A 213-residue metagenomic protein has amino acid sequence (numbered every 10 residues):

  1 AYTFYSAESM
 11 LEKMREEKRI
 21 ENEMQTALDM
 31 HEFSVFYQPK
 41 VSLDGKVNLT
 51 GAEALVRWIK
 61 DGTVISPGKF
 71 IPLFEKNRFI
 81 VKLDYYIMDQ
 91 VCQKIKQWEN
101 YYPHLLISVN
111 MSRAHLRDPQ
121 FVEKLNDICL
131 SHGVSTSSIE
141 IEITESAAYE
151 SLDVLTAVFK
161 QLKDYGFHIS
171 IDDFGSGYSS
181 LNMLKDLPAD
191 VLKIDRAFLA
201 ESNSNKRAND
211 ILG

Functional and structural regions predicted by a protein language model:
A1, E8-E12, P39-G45, W58-G62 (+2 more regions): Catalytic strand-loop-helix junctions within cyclic-nucleotide turnover domains
T3-S34, F74-R78, R113-V122, T156: C-di-GMP signaling machinery
E16-F74, N110, I171: Active-site core of bacterial EAL-family cyclic-dinucleotide phosphodiesterase domains
R19, E123-N126, V154-V158, K206-G213: Charged helix-capping and loop-helix junction motifs
L28, E99, K163: Conserved ATPase "switch" residues in P-loop NTPase domains
S42-E53, W58-I59, N77-V154: Catalytic core of bacterial c-di-GMP phosphodiesterases, primarily the EAL and HD-GYP domains, capturing alpha-helical
I71-P72, V81, T156, K160 (+1 more regions): Conserved long alpha-helical elements within nucleotide-processing catalytic cores of c-di-GMP signaling and class III
I128-N203: The catalytic core of metal-dependent phosphodiesterases that act on cyclic dinucleotides
